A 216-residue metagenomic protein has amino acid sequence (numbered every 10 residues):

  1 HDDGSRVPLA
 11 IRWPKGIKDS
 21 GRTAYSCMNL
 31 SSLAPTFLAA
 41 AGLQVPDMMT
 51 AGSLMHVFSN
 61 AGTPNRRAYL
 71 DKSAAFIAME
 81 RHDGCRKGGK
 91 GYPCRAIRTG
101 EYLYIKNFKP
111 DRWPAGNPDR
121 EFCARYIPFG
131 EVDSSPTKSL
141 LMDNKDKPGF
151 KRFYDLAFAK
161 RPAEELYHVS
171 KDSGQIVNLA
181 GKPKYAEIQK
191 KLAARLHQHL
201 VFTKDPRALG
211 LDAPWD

Functional and structural regions predicted by a protein language model:
H1-M48, G52-D71: Substrate-binding rim/cap in mid-to-C-terminal beta-strand-loop elements of soluble/periplasmic
D2, E101-K106, E187-K191: Active-site regions of oxyanion-processing enzymes, predominantly non-cytosolic
R12, A39, A115-N117, N178-L179: Short, solvent-exposed loop/turn and secondary-structure capping segments
W13-K15, M79, N107-F108, S170: Active-site-proximal beta-strand/loop segments in catalytic clefts of secreted hydrolases
A41-E165: C-terminal cap/loop subdomain of S1 sulfatases and analogous C-terminal strand-loop tails that border
D143-E164, V169-D216: Long, internal low-complexity/basic segments
